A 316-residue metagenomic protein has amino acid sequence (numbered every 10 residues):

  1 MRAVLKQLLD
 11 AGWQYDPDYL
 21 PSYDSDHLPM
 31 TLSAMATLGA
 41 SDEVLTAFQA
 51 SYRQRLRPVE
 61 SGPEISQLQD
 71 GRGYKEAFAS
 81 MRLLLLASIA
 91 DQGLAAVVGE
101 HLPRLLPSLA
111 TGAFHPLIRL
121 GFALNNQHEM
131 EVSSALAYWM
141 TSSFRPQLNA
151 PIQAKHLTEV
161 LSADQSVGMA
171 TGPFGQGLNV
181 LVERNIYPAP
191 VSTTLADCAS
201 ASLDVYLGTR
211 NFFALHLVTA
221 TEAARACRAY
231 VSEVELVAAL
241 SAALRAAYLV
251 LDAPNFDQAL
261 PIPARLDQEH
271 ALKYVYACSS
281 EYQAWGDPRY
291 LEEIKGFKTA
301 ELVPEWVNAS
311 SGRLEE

Functional and structural regions predicted by a protein language model:
M1-E316: Mature, well-folded catalytic/scaffold domains that follow N-terminal targeting or propeptide regions
